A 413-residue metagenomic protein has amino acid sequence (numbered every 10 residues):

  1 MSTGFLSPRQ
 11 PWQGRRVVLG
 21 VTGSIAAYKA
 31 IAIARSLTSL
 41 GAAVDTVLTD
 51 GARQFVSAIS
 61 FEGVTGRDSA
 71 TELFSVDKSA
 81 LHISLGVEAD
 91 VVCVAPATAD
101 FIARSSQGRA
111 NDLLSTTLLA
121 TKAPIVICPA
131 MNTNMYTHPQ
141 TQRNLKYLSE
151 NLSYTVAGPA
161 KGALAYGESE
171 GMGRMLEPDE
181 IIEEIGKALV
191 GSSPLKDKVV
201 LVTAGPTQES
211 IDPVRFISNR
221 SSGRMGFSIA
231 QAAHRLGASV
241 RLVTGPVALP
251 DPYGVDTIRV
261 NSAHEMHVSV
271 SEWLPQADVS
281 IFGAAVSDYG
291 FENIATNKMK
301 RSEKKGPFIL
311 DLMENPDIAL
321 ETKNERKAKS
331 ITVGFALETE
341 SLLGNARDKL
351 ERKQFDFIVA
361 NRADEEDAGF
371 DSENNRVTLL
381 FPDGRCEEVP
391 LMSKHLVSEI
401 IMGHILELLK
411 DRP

Functional and structural regions predicted by a protein language model:
M1-V126, N132-L337, S341-P413: A cross-family phosphate/adenosyl-ligand binding-site feature
